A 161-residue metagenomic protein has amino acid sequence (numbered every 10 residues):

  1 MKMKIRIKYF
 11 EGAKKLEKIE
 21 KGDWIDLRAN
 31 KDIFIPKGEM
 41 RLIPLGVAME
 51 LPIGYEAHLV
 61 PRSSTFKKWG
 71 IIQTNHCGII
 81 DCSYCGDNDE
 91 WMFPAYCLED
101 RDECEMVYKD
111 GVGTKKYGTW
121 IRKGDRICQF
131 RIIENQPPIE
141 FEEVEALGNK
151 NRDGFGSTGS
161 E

Functional and structural regions predicted by a protein language model:
M1-E161: DUTPase catalytic domain/fold
